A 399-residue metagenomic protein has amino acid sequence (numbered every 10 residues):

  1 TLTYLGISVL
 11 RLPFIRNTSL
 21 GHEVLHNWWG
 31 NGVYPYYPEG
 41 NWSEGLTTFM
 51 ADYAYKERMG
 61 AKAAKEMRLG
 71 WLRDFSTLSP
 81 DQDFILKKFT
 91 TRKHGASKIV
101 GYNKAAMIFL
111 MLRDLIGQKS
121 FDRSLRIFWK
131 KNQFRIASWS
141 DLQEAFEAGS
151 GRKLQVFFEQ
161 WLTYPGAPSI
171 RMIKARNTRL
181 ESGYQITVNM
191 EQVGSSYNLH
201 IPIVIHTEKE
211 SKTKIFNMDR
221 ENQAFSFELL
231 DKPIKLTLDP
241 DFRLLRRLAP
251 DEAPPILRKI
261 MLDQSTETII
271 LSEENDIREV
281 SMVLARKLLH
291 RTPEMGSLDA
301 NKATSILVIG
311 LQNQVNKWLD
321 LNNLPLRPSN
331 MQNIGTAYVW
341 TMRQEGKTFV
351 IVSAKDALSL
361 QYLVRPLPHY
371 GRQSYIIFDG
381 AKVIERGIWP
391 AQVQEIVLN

Functional and structural regions predicted by a protein language model:
T1, P35-Y37, T47, F134-I136 (+6 more regions): Flexible loop/turn segments at secondary-structure boundaries
T1-N189: Hydrophobic alpha-helical and helix-loop surface patches within well-folded domains that function as non-catalytic
N31, E39-E44, S124-I127, H200-V204 (+6 more regions): Composition- and surface-driven signal marking solvent-exposed, interaction-prone regions in large proteins
A54, N177, V193-S195, E208-E210 (+5 more regions): Short, glycine-/Ser/Thr-/acidic-enriched flexible segments
D122, I170-R171, S196-H200, K212-I215 (+6 more regions): Extended hydrophobic-aromatic, low-complexity segments
L154-Q155, P168-D239: Beta-strand-rich binding/interaction modules
D239-E252: Short acidic/polar inter-strand loop motif in beta-rich domains
P254-N399: Solvent-exposed alpha-helical segments and adjacent loops that form catalytic or protein-interaction surfaces
